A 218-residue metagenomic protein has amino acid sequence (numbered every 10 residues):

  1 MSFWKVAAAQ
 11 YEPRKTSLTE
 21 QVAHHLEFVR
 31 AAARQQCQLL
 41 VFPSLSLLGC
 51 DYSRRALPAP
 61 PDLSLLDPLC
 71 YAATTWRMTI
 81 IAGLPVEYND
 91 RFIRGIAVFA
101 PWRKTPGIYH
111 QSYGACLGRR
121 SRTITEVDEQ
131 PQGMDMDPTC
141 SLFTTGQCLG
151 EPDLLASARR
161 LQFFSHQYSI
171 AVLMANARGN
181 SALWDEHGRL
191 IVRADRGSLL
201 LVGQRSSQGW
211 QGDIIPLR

Functional and structural regions predicted by a protein language model:
M1-A8: Extreme N-terminal starter segment of soluble prokaryotic enzymes
Q10-T16: Short polar catalytic/cofactor-binding loops
E20-A31, D135: Short, acidic/polar
V29-A56, A73, I81, P138-C148 (+1 more regions): Active-site beta-strand/loop signature of hydrolases that rely on acidic residues for catalysis
L63-I81, M134-L200: CN hydrolase (nitrilase-like) catalytic-core segments centered on the catalytic cysteine and neighboring Lys/Glu
E87-T139, G150-P152, R159, D195-G197 (+1 more regions): Active-site catalytic loop in hydrolytic enzyme cores
S206-R218: A short C-terminal boundary segment appended to hydrolase-like catalytic domains
